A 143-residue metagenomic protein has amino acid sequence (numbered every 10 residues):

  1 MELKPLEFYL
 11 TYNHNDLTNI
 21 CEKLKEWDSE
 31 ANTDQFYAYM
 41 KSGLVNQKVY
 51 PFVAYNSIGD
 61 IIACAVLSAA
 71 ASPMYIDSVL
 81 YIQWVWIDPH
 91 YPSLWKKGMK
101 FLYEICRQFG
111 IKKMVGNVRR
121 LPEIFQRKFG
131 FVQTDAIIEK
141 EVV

Functional and structural regions predicted by a protein language model:
M1-Q35: Short amphipathic alpha-helix that is part of the acyltransferase structural core
D34-S42: Short, basic/aromatic recognition patches
K41-V53: A short helix-loop-beta-strand connector motif used in the catalytic cores of GNAT acetyltransferases and, in some
P51, Y55-Y91: Conserved donor-binding loop and adjoining core beta-sheet/short helix segment in diverse acyl/aminoacyl transferases
F52-A54, M114, I138: Hydrophobic beta-strand residues in large extracellular and virion-surface proteins
D77-K128: Acyl-donor binding region in acyl/amide transferases
N117, V132-V143: Conserved catalytic-core motifs of GNAT/GCN5-like acyltransferases
